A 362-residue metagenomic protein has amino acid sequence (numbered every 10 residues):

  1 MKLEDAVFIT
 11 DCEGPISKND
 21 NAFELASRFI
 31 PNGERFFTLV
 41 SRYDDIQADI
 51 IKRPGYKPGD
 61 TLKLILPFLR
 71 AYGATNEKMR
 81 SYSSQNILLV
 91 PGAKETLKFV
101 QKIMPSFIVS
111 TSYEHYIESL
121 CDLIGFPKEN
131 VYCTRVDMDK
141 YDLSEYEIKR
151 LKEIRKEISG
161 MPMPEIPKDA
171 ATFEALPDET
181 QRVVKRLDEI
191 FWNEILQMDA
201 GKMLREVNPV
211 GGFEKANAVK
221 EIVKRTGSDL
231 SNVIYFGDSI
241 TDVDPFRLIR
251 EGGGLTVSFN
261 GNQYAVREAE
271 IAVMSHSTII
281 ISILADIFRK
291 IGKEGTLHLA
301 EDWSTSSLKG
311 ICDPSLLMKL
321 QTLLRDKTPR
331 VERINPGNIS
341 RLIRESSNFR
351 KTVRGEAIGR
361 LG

Functional and structural regions predicted by a protein language model:
M1-L3, P91, S112-G362: C-terminal cap/substrate-recognition subdomain and adjoining C-terminal extension of metal-dependent phosphatase-like
M1-R150, P209, A272, H276 (+1 more regions): Alpha-helical substrate-recognition element adjacent to the catalytic core
